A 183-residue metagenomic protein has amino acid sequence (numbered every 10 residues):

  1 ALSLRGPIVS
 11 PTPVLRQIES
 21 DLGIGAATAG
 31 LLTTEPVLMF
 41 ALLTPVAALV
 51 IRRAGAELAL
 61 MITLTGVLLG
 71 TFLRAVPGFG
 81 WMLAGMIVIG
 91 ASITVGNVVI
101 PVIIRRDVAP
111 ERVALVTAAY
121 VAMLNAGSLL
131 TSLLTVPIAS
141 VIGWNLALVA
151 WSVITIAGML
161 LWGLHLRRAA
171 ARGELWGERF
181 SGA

Functional and structural regions predicted by a protein language model:
A1, T33, V37, L115-N125 (+1 more regions): Small-residue-rich transmembrane alpha-helices and their cytosolic helix-loop interfaces in multi-pass secondary
L2-A26, T44: Extracytoplasmic
V9, V37-P45, S128-L129: Residue-level signature of mid-helix packing/kink "hotspots" within the transmembrane helices of 12-pass Major
L42-F79: Conserved MFS/SLC helix-loop-helix module at the cytosolic interface between two early adjacent transmembrane helices
F79, P110, A119-A170: Helix-loop-helix hairpin linking two adjacent transmembrane segments in secondary transporters
G80-V88: Paired small-residue
I87-A122: Cytoplasmic helix-loop-helix junction between adjacent transmembrane helices in 12-TM secondary transporters
G163-A183: Flexible cytoplasmic inter-helical loops of multi-pass small-molecule transporters
